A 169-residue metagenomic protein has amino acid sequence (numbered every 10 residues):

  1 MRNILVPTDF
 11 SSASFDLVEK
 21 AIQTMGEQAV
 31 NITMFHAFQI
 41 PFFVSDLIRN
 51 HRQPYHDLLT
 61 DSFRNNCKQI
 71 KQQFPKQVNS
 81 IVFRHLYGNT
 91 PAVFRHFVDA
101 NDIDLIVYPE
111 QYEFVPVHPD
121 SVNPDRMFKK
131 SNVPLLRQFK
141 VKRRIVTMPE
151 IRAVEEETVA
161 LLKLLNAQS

Functional and structural regions predicted by a protein language model:
R2-I48, T158-S169: Small/aliphatic-rich secondary-structure junction motif
S14, F63, Y87-G88: A conditional alpha-helix N-cap/helix-loop micro-motif detector
T33-F35, V82-L86, N101, P134-Q138: General small-molecule cofactor/ligand-binding pocket signal
V44-L47, R95, H118-P119: Short, well-ordered secondary-structure micro-motifs
L47, R52, C67-Q69, Q73-Q77: Inter-domain helical "communication" segments and dimerization helices that couple sensory or membrane-embedded modules
R52-N65: A short acidic, glycine-rich active-site loop that binds or catalyzes chemistry on phosphate/adenosine moieties
F74-I106, Y112, N166-S169: Structural beta-alpha unit
D99-A167: Gly/Ser-rich helix-loop-strand patches that form or flank binding pockets for ribonucleotide-derived cofactors
